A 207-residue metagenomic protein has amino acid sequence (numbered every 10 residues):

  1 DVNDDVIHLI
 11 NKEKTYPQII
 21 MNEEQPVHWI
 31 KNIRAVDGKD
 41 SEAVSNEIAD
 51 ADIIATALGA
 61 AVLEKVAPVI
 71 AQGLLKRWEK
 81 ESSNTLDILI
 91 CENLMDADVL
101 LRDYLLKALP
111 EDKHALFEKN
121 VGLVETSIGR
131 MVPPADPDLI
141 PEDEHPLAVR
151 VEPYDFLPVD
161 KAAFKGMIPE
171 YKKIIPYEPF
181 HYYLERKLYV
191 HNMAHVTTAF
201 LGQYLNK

Functional and structural regions predicted by a protein language model:
D1-K207: Substrate/ligand-engaging "lid" and interaction regions
